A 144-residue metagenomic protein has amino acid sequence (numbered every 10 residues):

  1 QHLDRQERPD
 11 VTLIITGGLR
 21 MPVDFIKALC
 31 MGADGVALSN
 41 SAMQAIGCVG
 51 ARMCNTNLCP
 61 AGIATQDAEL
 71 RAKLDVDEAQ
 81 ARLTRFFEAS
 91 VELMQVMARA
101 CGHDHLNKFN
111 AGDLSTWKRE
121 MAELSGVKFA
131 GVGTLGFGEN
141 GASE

Functional and structural regions predicted by a protein language model:
Q1-R71: Glycine-rich phosphate/ribose-binding loops and adjacent secondary-structure elements that form binding surfaces
D75-E144: C-terminal extensions of enzymes
